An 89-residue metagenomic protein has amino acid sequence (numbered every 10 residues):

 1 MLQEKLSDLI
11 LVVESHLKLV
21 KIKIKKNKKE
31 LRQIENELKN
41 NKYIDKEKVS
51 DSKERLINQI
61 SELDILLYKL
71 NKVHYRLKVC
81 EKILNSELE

Functional and structural regions predicted by a protein language model:
M1-K25: Short, charge/polar-rich alpha-helical segments
L2-L6, S15, L31, V49 (+2 more regions): Short amphipathic alpha-helical segments that mediate assembly, nucleic-acid/protein binding, or membrane association
L6-L9, E14, E35, N41 (+3 more regions): Intrinsically disordered, low-complexity regions
I22-Q59: Short E/K-rich amphipathic alpha-helical oligomerization segments
K23, E54-I83: Amphipathic alpha-helical coiled-coil segments
L88-E89: Domain-scale macromolecular recognition modules
